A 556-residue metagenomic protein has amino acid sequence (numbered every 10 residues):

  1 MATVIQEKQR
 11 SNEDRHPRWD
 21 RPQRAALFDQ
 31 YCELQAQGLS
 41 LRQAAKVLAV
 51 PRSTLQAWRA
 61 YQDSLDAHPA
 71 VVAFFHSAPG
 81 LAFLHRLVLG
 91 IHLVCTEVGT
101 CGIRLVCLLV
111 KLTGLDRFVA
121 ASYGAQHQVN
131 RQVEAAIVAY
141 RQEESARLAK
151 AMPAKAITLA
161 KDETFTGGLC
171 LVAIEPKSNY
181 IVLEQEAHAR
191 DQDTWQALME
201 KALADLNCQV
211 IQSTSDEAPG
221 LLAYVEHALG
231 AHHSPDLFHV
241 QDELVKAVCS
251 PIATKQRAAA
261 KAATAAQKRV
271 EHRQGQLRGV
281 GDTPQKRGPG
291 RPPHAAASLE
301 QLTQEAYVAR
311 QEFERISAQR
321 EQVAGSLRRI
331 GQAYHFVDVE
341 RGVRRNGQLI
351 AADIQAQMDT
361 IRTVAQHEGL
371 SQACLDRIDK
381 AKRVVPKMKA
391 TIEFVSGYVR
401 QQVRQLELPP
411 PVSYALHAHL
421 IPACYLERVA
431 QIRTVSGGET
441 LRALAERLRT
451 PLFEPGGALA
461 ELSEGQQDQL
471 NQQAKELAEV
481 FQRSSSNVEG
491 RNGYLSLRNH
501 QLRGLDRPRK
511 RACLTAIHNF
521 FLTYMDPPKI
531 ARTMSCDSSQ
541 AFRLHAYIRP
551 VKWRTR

Functional and structural regions predicted by a protein language model:
M1, H419-I432, S436-E439, A443-R447 (+3 more regions): C-terminal domain-tail junction helix/linker
Q9-D29, S53-T96, G124-A125, A154: Basic, short loop/linker segments at the boundary and entry of helix-turn-helix/winged-helix-like folds
A36-Q37, G99: Flexible coil/turn residues that form the inter-helical turn or adjacent wing/linker of helix-turn-helix
Q43-L48, V106: Short alpha-helical "recognition helix" segments of helix-turn-helix
F75-F336, E340-G342, L349: RNase H-like nuclease fold core
L89-V98, G493, L497, A512-L522: Short, hydrophobic/amphipathic alpha-helical patches that form generic packing surfaces within helical domains
R315-I316, Q322-L459, E476: Catalytic-core elements of nucleic-acid end-processing and repair enzymes
V480-R509: Short amphipathic alpha-helical "interface-anchor" segments enriched in bulky aromatics
